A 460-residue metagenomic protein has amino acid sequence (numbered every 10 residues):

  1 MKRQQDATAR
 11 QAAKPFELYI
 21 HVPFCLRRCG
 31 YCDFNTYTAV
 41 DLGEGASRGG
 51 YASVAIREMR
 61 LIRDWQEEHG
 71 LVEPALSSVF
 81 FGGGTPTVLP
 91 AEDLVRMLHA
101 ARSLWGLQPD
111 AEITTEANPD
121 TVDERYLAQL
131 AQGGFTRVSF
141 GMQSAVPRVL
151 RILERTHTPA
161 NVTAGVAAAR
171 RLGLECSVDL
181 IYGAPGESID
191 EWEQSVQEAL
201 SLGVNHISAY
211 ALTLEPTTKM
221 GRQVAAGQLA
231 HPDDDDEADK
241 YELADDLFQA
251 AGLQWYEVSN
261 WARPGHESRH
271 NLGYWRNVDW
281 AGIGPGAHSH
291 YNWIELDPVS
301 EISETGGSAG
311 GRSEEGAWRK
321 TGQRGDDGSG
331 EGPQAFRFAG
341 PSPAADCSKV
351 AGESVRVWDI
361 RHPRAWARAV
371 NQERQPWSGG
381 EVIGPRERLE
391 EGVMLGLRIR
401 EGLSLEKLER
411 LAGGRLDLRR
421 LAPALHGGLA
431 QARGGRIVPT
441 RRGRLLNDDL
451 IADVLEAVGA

Functional and structural regions predicted by a protein language model:
M1-E17, L26, G427: Flexible, acidic/Gly-rich N-terminal and inter-domain linker regions that tether and position cofactor-handling modules
T8-E17, T36-E67, P74-G306, E314-G322 (+3 more regions): C-terminal scaffold of the Radical SAM
I20: Conserved N-terminal Rossmann-fold NAD(P)-binding element of oxidoreductases
P23-T36: Local cysteine-cluster metal-coordination motifs and their immediate loop/turn environment, predominantly Fe-S cluster
A412-H426: Short amphipathic alpha-helical interaction segments
H426-G435: A short, conserved structural fragment
R436-T440: Minor-groove-contacting beta-hairpin "wing" of winged helix-turn-helix DNA-binding domains
R442-A460: Short, amphipathic alpha-helical interaction segments positioned at domain boundaries
